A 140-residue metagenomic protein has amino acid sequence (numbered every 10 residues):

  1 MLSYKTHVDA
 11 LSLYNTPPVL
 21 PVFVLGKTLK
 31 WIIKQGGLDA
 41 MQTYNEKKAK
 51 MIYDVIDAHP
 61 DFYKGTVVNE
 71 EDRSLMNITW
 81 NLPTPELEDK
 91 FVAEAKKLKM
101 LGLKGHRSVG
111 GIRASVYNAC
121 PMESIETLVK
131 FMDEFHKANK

Functional and structural regions predicted by a protein language model:
M1-Y53, A138-K140: Active-site C-terminal subdomain of aminotransferase-like
D9, S74-I78, G110-I112: Short amphipathic alpha-helical segments
L25, I33, I78-N81, V116: Short, well-ordered beta-strand elements within core beta-sheets of diverse protein domains
L25-L29, I56, L128, M132: Buried hydrophobic packing segments
I32, D54-V68: PLP-dependent aminotransferase class I/II
F62-V67, K99-G105: A short linear hydrophobic-aromatic micro-motif
Y63-A95: Conserved PLP-binding catalytic core of the aspartate aminotransferase-like
K97, H106-K140: PLP-dependent enzyme catalytic core of the Aspartate aminotransferase-like
